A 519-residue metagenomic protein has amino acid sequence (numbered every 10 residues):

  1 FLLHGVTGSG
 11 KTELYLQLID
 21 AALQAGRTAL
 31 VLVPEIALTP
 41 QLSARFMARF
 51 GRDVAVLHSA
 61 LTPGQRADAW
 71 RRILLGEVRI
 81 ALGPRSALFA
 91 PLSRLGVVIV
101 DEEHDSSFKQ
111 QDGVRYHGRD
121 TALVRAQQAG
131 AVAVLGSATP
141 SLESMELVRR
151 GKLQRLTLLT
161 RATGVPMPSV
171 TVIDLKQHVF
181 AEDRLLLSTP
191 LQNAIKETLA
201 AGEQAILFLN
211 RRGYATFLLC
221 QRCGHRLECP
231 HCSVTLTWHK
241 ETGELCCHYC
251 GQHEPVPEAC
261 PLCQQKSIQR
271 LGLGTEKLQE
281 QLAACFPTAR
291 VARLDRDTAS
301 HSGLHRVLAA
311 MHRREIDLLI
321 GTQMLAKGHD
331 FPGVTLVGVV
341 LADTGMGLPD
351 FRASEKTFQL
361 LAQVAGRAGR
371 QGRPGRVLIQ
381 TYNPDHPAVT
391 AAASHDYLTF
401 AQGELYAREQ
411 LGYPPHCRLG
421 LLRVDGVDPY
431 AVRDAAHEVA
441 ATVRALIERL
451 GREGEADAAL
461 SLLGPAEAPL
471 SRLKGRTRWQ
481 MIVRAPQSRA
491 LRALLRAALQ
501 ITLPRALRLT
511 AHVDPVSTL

Functional and structural regions predicted by a protein language model:
F1-R433, H437, A468-S471, W479-I482 (+3 more regions): Inter-lobe coupling/hinge segments of SF2-like helicase ATPases
L282, V364-A368, V443-G451, A498-T502: Hydrophobic, Leu/Ile/Phe/Ala-enriched alpha-helical segments that form helix-helix packing faces
Y397-L398, A431-L463: Short amphipathic alpha-helix segments
A435-A441, R492-Q500: Short amphipathic alpha-helices in soluble, non-transmembrane regions that often serve as interface/regulatory elements
A441, A445, D457-T477, L509-T518: A carboxyl-terminal module marker
R449-E453, I501-P515: Conserved short beta-strand edge segments in small beta-sheet-based binding/regulatory domains
L462, Q487, R496, R505-A511: Structured alpha/beta or helical-core interaction and ligand-binding surfaces enriched in interleaved
